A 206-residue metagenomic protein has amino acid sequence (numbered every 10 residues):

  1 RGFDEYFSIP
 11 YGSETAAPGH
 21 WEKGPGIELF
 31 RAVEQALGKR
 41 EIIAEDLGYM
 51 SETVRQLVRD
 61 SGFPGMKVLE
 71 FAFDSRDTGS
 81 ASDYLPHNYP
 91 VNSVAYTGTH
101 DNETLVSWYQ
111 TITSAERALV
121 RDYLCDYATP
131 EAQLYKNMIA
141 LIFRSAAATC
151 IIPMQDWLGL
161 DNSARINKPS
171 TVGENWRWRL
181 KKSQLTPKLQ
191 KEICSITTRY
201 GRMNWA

Functional and structural regions predicted by a protein language model:
R1-A206: Catalytic cores of glycan-processing enzymes that make or break glycosidic bonds
